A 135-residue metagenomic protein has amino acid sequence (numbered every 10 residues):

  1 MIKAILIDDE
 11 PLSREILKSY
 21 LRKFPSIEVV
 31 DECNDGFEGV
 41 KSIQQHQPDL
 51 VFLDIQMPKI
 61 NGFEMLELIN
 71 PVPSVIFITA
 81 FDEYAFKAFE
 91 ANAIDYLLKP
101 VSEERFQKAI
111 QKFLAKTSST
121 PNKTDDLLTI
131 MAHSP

Functional and structural regions predicted by a protein language model:
I2, E10-D31: Two-component/phosphorelay signaling modules centered on CheY-like receiver
K3-A4, F89: Generic secretory/membrane-interface signal
I7, V29, Y96: Short, flexible active-site loop motifs that bind/organize anionic cofactors or intermediates
I7-D8, C33, V51: Conserved sequence signature across two-component system core domains
L12, Y20, F37-L128: CheY-like receiver
T129-P135: C-terminal output/effector regions of signal-responsive regulators
